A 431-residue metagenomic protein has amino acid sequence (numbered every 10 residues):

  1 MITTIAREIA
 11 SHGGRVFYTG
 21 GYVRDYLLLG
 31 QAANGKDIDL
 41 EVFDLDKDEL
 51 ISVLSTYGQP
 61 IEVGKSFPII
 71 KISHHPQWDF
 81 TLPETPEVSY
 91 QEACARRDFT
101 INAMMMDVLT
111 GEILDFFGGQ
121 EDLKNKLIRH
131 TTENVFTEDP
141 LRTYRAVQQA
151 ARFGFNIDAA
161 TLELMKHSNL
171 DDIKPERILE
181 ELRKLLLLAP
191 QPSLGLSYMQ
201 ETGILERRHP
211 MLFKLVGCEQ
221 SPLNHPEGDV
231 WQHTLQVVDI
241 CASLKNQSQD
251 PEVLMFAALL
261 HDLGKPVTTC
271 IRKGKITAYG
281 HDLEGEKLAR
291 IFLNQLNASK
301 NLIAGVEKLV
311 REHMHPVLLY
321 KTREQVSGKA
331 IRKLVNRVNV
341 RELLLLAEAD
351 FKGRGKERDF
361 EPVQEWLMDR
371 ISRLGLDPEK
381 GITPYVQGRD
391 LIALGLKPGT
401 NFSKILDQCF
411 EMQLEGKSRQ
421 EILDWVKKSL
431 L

Functional and structural regions predicted by a protein language model:
M1-L431: Catalytic cores of the polymerase beta-like nucleotidyltransferase superfamily and closely associated nucleotide
